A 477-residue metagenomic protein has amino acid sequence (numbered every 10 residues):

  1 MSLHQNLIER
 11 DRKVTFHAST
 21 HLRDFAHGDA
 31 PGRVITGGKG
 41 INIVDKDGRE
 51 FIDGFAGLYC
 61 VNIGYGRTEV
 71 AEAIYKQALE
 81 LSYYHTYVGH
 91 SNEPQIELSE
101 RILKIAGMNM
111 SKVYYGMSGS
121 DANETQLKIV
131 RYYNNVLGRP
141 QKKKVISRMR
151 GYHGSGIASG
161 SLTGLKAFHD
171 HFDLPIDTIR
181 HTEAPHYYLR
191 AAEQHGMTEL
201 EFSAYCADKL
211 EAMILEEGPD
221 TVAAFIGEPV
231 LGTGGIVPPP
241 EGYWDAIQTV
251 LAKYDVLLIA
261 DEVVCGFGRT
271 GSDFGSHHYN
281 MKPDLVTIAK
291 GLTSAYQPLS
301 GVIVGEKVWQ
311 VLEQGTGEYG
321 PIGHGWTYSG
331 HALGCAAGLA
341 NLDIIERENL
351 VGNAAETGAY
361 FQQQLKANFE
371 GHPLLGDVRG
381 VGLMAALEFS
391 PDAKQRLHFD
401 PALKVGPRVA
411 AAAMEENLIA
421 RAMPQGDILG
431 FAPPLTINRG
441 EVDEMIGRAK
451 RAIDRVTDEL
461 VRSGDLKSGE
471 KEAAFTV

Functional and structural regions predicted by a protein language model:
M1-V477: Conserved N-terminal phosphate-binding loop of PLP-dependent enzymes in the Aspartate aminotransferase
